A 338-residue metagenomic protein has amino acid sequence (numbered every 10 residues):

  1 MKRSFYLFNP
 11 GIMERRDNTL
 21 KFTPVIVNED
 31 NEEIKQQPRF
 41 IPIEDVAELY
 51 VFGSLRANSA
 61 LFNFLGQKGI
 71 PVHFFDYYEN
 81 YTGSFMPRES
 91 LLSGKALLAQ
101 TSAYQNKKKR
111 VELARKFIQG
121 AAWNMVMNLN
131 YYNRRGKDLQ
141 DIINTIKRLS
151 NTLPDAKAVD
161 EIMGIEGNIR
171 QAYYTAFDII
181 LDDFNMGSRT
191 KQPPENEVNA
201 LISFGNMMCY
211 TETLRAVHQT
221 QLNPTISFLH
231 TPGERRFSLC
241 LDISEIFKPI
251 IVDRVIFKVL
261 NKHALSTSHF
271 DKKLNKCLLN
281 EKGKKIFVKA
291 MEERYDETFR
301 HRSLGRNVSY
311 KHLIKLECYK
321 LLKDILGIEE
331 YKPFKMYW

Functional and structural regions predicted by a protein language model:
M1-D30, F40, L92-W338: Active-site helix-to-loop segments that bind/position phosphate- or nucleotide-bearing substrates and donors across
E14, K21, E48-V51, P71-F74: Short, conserved beta-strand segments within well-ordered enzyme catalytic domains that often line or immediately flank
N31-E32, R56: Glycine-rich, highly charged phosphate/nucleotide-binding loops
I41-R56: Extracellular/luminal Protease-associated
G53-N124: A surface-exposed, charged beta-strand/loop segment in the N-terminal or early-internal portion of soluble proteins
